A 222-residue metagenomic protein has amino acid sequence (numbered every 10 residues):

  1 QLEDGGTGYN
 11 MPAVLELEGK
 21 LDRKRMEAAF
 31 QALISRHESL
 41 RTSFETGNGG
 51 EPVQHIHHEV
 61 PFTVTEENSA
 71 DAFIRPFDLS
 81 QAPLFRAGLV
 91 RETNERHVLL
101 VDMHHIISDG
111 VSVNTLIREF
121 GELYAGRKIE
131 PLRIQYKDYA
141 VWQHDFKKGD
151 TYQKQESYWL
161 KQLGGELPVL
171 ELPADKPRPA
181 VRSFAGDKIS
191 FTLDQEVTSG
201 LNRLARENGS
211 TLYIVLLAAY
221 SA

Functional and structural regions predicted by a protein language model:
Q1-G8, I34-S69, R86-R96, I107 (+3 more regions): Small-residue-rich loop/turn and linker elements
G6-A28, L79-V101, I117, Q153-K154 (+1 more regions): Gly/Ser/Thr-rich phosphate-binding loops and adjoining beta-strand/alpha-helix segments that form adenosine-phosphate
E16, S43-T46, H55-I56, L100-D102 (+3 more regions): Short beta-strand segments
G19-R36, E51, H55-A82, Y152-K161 (+1 more regions): A short, small/polar-residue-rich loop/turn motif at beta-strand boundaries within alpha/beta enzyme cores
L33-R36, L40, I106, L123 (+4 more regions): Short alpha-helical functional segments enriched in proximate histidine and acidic residues
V111-S112: Acidic donor-diphosphate engagement hotspot in glycosyltransferases and nucleotidyltransferases that stabilizes
T115-E119, Q162: Cytochrome P450 heme-thiolate monooxygenase catalytic domain
S157-L167, R206: Helical lid/core segments from catalytic subdomains that handle acyl or acyl-like groups
